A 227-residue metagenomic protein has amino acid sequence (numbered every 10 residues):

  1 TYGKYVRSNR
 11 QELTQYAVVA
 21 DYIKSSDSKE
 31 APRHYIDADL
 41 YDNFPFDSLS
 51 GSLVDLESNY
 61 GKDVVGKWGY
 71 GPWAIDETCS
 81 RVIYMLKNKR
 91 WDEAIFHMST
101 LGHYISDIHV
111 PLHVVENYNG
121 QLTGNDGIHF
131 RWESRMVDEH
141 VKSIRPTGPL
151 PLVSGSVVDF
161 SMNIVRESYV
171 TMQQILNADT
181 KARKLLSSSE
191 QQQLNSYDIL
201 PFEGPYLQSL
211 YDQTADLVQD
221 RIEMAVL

Functional and structural regions predicted by a protein language model:
T1-F96, T100, E116-L227: N-terminal, motif-rich segments that launch catalysis or mediate targeting to/interaction with membranes, typified by
I105-G120: Catalytic Zn2+-binding segment of zinc metalloproteases
